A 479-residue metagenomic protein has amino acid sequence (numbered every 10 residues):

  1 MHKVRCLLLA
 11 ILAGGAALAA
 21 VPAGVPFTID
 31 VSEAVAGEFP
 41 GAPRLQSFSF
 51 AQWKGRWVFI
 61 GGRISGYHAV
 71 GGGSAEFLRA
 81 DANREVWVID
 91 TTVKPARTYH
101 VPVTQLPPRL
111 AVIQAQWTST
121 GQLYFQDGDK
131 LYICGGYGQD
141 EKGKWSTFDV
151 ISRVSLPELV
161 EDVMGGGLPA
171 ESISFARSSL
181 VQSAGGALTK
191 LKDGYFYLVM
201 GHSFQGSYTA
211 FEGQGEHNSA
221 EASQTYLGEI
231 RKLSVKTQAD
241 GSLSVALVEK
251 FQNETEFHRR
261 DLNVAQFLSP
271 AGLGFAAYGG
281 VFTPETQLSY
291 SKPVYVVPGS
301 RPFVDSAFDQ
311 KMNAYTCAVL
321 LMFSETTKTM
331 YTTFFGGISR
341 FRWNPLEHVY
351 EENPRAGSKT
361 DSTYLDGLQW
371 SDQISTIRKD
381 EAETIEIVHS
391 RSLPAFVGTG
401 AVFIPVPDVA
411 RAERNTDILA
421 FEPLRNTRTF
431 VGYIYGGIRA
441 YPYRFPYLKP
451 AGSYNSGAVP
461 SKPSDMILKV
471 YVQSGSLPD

Functional and structural regions predicted by a protein language model:
V21-E38, K94-V112, P157-S179, L233-T255 (+2 more regions): Blade-edge beta-strand/turn elements of extracellular beta-propeller and related beta-sheet repeat scaffolds
A34-R84: Beta-strand-rich domains and repeat architectures in extracellular enzymes and scaffolds, especially beta-propellers
Q46-F50, I113-Y124, A184-T189, R260-A265 (+2 more regions): Beta-propeller and closely related beta-sheet repeat lectin domains
R56-I60, D129-C134, G194-L198, A271-A277 (+2 more regions): Entry beta-strands of beta-propeller and related beta-repeat scaffolds
S74-G128, G138-D140: Blade-loop segments of beta-propeller domains
S74-P95, W145-D162, F211-A239, S289-R301 (+2 more regions): Beta-propeller blade signature
A111-G121, G138-K192: Asp-box/WD-like beta-propeller blade repeats and closely related beta-sheet repeat scaffolds
N313-R425, R439: Loop/turn-rich, solvent-exposed surfaces of beta-rich toroidal or solenoidal domains
